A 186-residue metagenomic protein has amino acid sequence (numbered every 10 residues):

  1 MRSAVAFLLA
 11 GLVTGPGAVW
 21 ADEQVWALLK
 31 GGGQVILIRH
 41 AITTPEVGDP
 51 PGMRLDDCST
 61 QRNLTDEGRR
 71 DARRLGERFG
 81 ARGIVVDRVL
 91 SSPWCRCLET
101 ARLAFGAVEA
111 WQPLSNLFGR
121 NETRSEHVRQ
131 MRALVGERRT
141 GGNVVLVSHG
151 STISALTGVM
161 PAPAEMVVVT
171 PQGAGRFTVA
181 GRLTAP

Functional and structural regions predicted by a protein language model:
M1-S3: Positively charged n-region of N-terminal signal peptides that target proteins for export
A6-G15: Bacterial N-terminal signal peptides
G15-A21: Sec/Tat signal peptide C-region and signal peptidase I cleavage site
D22-Q112, L117-N121, R129, V159-P186: Active-site-proximal alpha-helix that buttresses catalytic centers in soluble enzyme cores
G33-V35, T140-S148: Generic beta-sheet signal
V128-E137: A short, acidic, amphipathic alpha-helical segment used as a generic capping/interface helix at domain edges
E137-G142, P171-G173: A short, structured loop/turn motif at beta-sheet edges
